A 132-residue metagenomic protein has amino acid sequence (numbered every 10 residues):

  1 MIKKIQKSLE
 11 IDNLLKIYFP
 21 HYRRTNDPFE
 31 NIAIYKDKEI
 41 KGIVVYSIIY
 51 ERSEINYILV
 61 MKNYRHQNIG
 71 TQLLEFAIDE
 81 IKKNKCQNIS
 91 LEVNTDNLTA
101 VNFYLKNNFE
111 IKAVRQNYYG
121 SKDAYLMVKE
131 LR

Functional and structural regions predicted by a protein language model:
M1-N63, L74-F76, E80, E130-R132: Acetyl-CoA-dependent GNAT
I43, N94-T95: Short amphipathic helical patch at the helix-1/turn junction of helix-turn-helix
M61-Q67, T95-N97: Active-site acidic-Proline motif in GNAT/NAT acetyltransferases
N68, K85, K106-N108: Short glycine-rich hinge loops at helix-strand junctions in the catalytic core of two-component histidine kinases
G70, L74, D96-A100, N117-K122: Short glycine/proline-centered loop/turn elements that form peptide/ligand docking sites
I81-E92: Conserved GNAT acetyl-CoA-binding A-motif
E92, L105, E110-L126: Conserved catalytic-core motifs of GNAT/GCN5-like acyltransferases
